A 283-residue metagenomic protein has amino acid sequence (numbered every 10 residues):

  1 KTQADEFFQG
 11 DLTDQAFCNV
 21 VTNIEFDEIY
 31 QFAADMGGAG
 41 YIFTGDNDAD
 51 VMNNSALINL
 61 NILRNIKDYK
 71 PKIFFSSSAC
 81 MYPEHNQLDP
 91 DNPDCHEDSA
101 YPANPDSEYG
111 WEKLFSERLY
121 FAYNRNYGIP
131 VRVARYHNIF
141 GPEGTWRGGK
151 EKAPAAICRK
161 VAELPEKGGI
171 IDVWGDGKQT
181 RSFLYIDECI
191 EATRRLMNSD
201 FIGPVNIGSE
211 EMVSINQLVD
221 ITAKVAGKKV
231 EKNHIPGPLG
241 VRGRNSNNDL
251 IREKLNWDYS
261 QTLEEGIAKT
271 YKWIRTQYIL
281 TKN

Functional and structural regions predicted by a protein language model:
T2-Q15: Rossmann-fold cofactor-recognition segment
L12-S55: NAD(P)H-binding glycine-rich loop region in Rossmannoid oxidoreductase-like domains and their noncatalytic homologs
E28, L57-N61, K72, F115-S116 (+1 more regions): Conserved cofactor-binding/catalytic machinery of classical short-chain dehydrogenase/reductase
I29-D35, I73-A79, A134-Y136: SDR active-site strand-loop-helix element
L57-D106: Conserved Rossmann-fold NAD(P)-dependent oxidoreductase catalytic core, especially the SDR/UDP-sugar
H85-D94, R118-M197, E210-M212, V219-V225: NAD(P)-dependent short-chain dehydrogenase/reductase
E108, E112: Active-site helix of classical SDR
E163-N283: C-terminal substrate-binding subdomain of Rossmann-fold SDR/epimerase-dehydratase oxidoreductases
